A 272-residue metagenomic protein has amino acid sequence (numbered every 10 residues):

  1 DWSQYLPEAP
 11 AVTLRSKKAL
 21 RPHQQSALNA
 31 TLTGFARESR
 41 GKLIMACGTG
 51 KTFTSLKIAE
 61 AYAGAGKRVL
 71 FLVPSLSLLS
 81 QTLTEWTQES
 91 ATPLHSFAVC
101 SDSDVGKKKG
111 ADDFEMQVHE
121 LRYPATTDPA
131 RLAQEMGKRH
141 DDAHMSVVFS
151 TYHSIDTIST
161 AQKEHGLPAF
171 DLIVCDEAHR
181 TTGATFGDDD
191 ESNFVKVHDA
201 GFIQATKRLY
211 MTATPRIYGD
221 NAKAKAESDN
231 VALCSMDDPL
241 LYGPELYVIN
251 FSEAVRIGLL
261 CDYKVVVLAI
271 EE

Functional and structural regions predicted by a protein language model:
D1-T49, F53-K67, E85-Q88, K109-D112 (+1 more regions): ATP-dependent helicase/translocase motor core
A63-G110, Y152-S154: Conserved Walker A/P-loop ATP-binding site and its immediately adjacent core in helicase/helicase-like ATPase domains
L76-L78, S103-G106, H153-D156, H179-R180 (+2 more regions): Conserved nucleotide-binding/hydrolysis micro-motifs of P-loop NTPases
A98-K109, E120-A130, T151-T157, R180-G183: Conserved helicase motor
T126-P129, R180-D199, K223-M236: Substrate-gripping "pore-loop 1 plus following alpha2 helix"
A130-A169: Conserved helix/coil segment N-terminal to the catalytic DExD/H
H153-S154, E164-Y210, T214-R216: SF2 helicase catalytic motif II
D220-E272: Interdomain helical connector at the RecA1-RecA2 junction of SF1/SF2 helicase-like NTPases
